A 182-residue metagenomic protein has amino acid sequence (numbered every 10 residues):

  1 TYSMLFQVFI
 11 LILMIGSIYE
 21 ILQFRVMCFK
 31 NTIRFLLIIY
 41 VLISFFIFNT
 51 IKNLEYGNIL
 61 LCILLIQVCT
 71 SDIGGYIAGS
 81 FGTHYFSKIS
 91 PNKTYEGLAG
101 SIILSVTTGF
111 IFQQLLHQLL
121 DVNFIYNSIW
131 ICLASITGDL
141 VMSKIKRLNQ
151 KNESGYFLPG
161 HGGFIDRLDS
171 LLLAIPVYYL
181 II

Functional and structural regions predicted by a protein language model:
T1-Q7, I182: Transmembrane helix interruption/hinge and helix-loop junction motifs
F6, Y19-G109, H117-A174: Interhelical loop and helix-boundary elements at the membrane-water interface of polytopic inner-membrane proteins
I10-E20: Central hydrophobic cores of alpha-helical transmembrane segments in multi-pass inner-membrane proteins across all
Q113: Conserved helix-loop functional segments at active or binding sites
P176, L180-I181: Hydrophobic alpha-helical transmembrane segments of membrane transport and translocation systems, primarily multi-pass
